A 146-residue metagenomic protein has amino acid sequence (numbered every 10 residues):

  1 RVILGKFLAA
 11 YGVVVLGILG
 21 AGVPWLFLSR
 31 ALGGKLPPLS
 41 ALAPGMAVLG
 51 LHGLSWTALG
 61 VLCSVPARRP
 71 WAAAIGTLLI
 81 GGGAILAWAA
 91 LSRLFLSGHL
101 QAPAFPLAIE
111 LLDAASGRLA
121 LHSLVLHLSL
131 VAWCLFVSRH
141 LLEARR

Functional and structural regions predicted by a protein language model:
L4-W71: Secretory targeting signals
A73-R146: Terminal transmembrane helical anchor/hairpin motif
